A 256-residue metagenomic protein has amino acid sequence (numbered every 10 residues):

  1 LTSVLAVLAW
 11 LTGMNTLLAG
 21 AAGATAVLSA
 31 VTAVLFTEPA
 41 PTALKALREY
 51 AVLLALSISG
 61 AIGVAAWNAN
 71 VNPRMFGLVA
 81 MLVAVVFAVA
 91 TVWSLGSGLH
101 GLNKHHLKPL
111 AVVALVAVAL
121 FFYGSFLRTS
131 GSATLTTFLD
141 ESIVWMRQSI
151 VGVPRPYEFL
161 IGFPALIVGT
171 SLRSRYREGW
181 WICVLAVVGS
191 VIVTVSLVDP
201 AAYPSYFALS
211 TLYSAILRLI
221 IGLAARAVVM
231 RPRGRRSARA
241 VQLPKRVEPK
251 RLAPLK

Functional and structural regions predicted by a protein language model:
L1-T42: An N-terminal, globular interaction/scaffold subdomain
L8-M14, I62-N72, T194-S205: Juxtamembrane "helix-exit" motif on the non-cytosolic side of transmembrane helices
A21, A69-L82, Y203-I216: Loop-to-transmembrane alpha-helix initiation sites
T25-F36, L82-T91, V191, S214-I221: Alpha-helical transmembrane segments and their membrane-interface exit regions
E38-A43, A90-G98, L219-R236: Membrane-water interface at the C-terminal end of transmembrane alpha helices
L44-L185: Generic multipass alpha-helical transmembrane bundles of integral membrane proteins
K104-A111, V229-K256: Short, highly charged, low-complexity non-transmembrane loops/tails of multi-pass membrane proteins
C183-L217: Hydrophobic alpha-helical transmembrane segments of integral membrane proteins
